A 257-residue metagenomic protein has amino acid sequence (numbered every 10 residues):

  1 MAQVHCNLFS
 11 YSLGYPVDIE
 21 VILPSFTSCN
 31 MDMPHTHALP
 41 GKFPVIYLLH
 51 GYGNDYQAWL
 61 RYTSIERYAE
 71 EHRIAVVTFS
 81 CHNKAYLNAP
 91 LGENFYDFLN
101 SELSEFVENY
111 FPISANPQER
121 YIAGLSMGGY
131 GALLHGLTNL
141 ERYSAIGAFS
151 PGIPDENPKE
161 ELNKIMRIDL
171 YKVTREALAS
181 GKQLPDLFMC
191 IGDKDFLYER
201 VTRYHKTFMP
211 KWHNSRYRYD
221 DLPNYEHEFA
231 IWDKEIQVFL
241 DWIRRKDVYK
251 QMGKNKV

Functional and structural regions predicted by a protein language model:
M1-V257: Non-catalytic cap/lid and distal C-terminal segments of serine-dependent acyl enzymes
